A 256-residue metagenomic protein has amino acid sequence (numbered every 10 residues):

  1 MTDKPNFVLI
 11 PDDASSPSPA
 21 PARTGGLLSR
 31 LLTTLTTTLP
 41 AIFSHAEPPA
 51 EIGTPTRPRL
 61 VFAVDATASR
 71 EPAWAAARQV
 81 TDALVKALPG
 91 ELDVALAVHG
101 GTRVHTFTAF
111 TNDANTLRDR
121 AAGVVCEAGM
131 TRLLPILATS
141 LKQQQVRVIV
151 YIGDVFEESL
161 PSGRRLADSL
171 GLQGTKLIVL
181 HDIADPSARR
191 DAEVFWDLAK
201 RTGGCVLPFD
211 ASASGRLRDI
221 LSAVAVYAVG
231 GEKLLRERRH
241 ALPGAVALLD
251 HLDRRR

Functional and structural regions predicted by a protein language model:
T2-V61, A68-A75, G90: Acidic, polar low-complexity linker/tail segments
P55-A109, V148-I152: Von Willebrand factor
G90-D93, Q144-V148, Q173-I178: Loop/turn elements at helix/coil->beta-strand transitions in domains of secreted/extracellular proteins
L96, L177, G203-P208: Conserved beta-strand scaffold positions in the cores of enzyme catalytic domains, especially in NTP/NDP-utilizing
V104, A109-V150, F156-P161, A184-D191: Von Willebrand factor
L137, V146-G153, A192, W196 (+3 more regions): Extended, alpha-helix-rich binding/interface surfaces that flank or overlap catalytic cores and mediate recognition
V155-R201: VWA/integrin I-like adhesion module and closely mimicked acidic/polar interface patches used
V206-R256: C-terminal "exit" segments of structured domains
